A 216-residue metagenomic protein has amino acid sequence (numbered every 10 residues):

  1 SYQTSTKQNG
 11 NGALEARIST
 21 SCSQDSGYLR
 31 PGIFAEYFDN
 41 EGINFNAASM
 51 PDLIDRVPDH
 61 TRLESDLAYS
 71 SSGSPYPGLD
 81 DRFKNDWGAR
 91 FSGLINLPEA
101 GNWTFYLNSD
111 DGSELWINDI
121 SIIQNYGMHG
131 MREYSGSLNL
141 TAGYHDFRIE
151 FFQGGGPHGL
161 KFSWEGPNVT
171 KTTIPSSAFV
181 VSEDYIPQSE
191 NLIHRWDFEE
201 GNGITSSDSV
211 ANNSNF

Functional and structural regions predicted by a protein language model:
Y2-E15, S19-S21, D184-F216: Extracytoplasmic low-complexity segments
G10-T104, N108-Y185: Extracellular/secretory pathway-exposed regions associated with glycan biology
